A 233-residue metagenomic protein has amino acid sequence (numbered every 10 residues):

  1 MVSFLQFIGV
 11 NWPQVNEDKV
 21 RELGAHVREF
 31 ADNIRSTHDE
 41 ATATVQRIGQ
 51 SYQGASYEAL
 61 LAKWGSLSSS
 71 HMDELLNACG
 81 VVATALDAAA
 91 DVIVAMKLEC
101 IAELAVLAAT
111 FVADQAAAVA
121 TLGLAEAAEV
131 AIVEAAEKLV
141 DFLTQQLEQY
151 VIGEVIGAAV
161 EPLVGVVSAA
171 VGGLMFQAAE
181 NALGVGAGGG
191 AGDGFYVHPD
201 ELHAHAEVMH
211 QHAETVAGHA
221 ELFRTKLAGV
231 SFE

Functional and structural regions predicted by a protein language model:
M1-L107, K138, F142-E233: N-terminal secretion-targeting helices of virulence/extracellular proteins, encompassing both classical Sec signal
V106-V133: Short hydrophobic membrane-inserting alpha-helices and related fusion/pore-forming segments
